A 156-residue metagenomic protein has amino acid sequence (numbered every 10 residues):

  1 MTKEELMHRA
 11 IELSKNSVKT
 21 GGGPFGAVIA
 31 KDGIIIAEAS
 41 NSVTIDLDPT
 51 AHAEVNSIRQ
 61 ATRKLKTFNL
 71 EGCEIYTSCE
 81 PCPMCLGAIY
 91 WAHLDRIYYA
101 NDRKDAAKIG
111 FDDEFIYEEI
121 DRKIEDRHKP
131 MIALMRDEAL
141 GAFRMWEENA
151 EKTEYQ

Functional and structural regions predicted by a protein language model:
M1, G23, T44-H52, E80 (+2 more regions): Residues at secondary-structure transition points
M1-V18, A88-Q156: Zinc-dependent deaminase
A10, S14-S17, A27, A53 (+1 more regions): Small-residue (primarily alanine) positions within well-ordered alpha-helices, especially packing/interaction faces
G21-F25, E71: Short, basic and Ser/Thr-rich N-terminal targeting/leader segments
F25-G33: Short beta-strand scaffold segments in enzyme catalytic cores
A27, K66-T67, D121-K123: Short secondary-structure boundary/capping segments
I36-V43: Short beta->alpha transition motifs characteristic of CBS
A51, V55-A92, R96: Helix-adjacent hinge/juxtasegments
